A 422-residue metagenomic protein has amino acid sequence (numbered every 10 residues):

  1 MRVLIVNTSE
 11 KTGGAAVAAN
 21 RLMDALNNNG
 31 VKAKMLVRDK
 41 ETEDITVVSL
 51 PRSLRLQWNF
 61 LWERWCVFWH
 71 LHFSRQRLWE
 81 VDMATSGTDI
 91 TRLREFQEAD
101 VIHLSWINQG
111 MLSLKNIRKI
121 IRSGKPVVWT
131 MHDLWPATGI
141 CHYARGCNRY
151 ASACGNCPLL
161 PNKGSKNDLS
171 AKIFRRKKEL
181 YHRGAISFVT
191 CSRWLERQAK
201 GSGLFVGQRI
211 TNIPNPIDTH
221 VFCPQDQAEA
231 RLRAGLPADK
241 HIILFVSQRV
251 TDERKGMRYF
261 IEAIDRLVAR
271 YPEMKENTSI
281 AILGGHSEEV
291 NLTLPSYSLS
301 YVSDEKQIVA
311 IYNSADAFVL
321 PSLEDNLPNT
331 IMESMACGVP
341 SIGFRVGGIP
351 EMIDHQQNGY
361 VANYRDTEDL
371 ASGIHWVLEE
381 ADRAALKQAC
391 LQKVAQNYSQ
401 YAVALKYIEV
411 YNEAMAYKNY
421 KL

Functional and structural regions predicted by a protein language model:
T138-Y143, G164-R209, I217-V221, Q227: A short, active-site helix/loop in glycosyltransferases that binds the activated sugar's phosphate group
P237-K255, I261-I264: Conserved donor-binding/catalytic core segment of Leloir-type glycosyltransferases
K275-T278, G284-V309: Nucleotide-activated donor-binding/catalytic signature segment of Leloir-type glycosyltransferases, i.e., the conserved
A310-A315: Short alpha-helical donor nucleotide-sugar binding micro-motif in glycosyltransferases
L323: Aromatic "clamp/platform" in nucleotide-sugar-dependent glycosyltransferases that forms part of the donor/acceptor
P340-G343: Short hydrophobic beta-strand element within catalytic cores of glycosyltransferases and related nucleotide-activated
H355-Q356, Y360-T367, W376-A381: Conserved acidic donor-binding segment of nucleotide-sugar-dependent glycosyltransferases
D382-N397, K406-E409, E413: A short, well-ordered alpha-helix in the C-terminal region of glycosyltransferases
